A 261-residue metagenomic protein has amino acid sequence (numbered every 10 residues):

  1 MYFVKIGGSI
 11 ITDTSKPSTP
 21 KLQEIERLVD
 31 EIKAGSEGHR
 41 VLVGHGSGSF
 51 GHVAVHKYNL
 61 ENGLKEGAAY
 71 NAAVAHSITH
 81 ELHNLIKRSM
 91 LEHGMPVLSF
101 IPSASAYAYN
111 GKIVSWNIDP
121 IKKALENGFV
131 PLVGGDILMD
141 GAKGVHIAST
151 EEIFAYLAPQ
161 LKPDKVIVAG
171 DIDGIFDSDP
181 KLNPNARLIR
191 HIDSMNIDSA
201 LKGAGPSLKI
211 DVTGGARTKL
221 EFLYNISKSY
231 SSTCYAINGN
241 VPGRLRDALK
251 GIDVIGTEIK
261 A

Functional and structural regions predicted by a protein language model:
M1-A261: C-terminal catalytic "cap/lid" subdomain
